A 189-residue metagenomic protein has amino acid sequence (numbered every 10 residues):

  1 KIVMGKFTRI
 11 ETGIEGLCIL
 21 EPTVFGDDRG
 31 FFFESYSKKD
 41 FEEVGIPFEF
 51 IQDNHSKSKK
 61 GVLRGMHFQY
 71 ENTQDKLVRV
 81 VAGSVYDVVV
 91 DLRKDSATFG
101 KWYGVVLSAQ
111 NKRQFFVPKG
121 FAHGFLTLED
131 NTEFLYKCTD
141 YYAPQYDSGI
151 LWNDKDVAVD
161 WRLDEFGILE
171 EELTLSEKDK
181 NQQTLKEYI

Functional and structural regions predicted by a protein language model:
M4-Q110, E129-N131, C138-I189: Non-catalytic, conserved peripheral segments adjacent to functional cores
V88, F115, H123-L128, Y136: Short beta-strand His + acidic residue motifs that chelate non-heme Fe in jelly-roll/DSBH and cupin folds
